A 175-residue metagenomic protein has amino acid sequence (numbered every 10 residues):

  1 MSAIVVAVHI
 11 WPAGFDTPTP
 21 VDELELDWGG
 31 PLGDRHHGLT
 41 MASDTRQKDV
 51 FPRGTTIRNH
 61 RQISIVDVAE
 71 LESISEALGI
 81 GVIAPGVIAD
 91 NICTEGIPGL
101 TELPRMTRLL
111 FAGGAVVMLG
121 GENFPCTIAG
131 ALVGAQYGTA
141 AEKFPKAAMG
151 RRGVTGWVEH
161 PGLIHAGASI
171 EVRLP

Functional and structural regions predicted by a protein language model:
M1-A112: Electropositive, beta-rich accessory/interaction domains or terminal extensions that provide binding surfaces
E25-W28, M118, V172: A structural signal for short, well-ordered beta-strand segments and their strand-loop junctions that often border
D44, D49, P125, I164-G167 (+1 more regions): Amphipathic, positively biased hydrophobic alpha-helical segments used for protein targeting and membrane insertion
T94-V158: Glycine-rich active-site loops that engage anionic ligands at enzyme catalytic sites
G153-P175: Well-ordered alpha/beta subsegment
